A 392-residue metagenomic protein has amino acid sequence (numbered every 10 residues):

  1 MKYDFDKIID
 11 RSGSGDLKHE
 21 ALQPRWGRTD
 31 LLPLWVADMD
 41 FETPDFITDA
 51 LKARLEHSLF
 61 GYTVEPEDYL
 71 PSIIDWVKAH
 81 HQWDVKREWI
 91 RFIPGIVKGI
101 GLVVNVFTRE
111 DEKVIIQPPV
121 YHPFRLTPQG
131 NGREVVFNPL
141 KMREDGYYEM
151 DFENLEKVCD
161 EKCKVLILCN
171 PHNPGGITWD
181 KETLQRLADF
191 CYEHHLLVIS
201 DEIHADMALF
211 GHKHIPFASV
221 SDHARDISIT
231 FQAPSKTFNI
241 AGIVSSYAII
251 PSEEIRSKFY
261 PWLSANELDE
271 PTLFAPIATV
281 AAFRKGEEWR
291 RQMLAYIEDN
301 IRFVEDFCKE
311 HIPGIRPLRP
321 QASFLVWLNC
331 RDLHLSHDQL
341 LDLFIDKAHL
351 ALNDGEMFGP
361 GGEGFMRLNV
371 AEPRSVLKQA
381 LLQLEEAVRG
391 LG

Functional and structural regions predicted by a protein language model:
K2-G95, L102, A282-F283, G390-G392: N-terminal small-domain helix-loop-helix segment of the aminotransferase-like
D49, A53, D222, D226-E298 (+1 more regions): Conserved core segment of the aminotransferase class I/II
V106-P128: Conserved PLP-anchoring active-site segment centered on the Schiff-base-forming lysine
E112, R133, E193-L197, R225-D226: A short helix->loop->beta-strand "cap" motif at the edges of active sites that frequently abuts
L140-H212: Active-site phosphate-binding strand-loop segment of PLP-dependent enzymes
E156-K157, A224, H334-S336, L343-L352 (+1 more regions): PLP-dependent enzyme catalytic core of the Aspartate aminotransferase-like
V280, Y296-E305, P317-C330: Conserved glycine-rich beta-strand-loop-beta hairpin in the small C-terminal domain of fold type I
